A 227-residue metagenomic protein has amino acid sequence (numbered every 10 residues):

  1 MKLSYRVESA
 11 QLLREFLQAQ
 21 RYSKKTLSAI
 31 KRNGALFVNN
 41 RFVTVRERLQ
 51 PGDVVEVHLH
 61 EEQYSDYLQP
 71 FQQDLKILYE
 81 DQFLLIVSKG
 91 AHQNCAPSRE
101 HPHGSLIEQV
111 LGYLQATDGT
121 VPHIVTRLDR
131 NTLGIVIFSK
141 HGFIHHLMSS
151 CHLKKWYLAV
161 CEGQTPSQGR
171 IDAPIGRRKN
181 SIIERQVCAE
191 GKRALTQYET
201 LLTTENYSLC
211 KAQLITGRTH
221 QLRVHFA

Functional and structural regions predicted by a protein language model:
M1-A227: RNA pseudouridine synthases
